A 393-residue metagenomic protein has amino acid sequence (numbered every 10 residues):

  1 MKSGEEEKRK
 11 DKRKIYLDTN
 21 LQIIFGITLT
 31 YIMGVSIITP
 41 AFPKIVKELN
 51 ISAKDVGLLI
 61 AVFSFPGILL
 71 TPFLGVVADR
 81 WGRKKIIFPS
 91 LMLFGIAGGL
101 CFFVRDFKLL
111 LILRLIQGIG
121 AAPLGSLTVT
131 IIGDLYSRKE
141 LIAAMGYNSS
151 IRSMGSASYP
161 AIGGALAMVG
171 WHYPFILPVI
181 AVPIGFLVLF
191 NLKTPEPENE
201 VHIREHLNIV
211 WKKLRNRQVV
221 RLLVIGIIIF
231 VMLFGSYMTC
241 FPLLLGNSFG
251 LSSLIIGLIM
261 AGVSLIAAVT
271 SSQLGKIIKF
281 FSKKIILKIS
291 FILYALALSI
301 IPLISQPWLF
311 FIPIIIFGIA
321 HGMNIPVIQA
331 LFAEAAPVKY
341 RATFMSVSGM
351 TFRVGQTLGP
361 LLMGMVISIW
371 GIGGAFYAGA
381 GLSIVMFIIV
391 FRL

Functional and structural regions predicted by a protein language model:
E5-Y16, K193-L223: Juxtamembrane intracellular "pre-TM" segments in multi-pass secondary transporters
N50, G82, F103-L109, G120 (+3 more regions): Helix-breaking motifs and short loop linkers at transmembrane-helix boundaries and internal kinks in secondary membrane
L69-K108: Conserved MFS/SLC helix-loop-helix module at the cytosolic interface between two early adjacent transmembrane helices
T71-G82, T270-S282: Helix-to-loop junctions at the C-terminal end of transmembrane segments in multipass secondary transporters
K85-G99, I285-I300: Structural signature of the two symmetry-related core transmembrane helices
L113-R152: Cytoplasmic helix-loop-helix junction between adjacent transmembrane helices in 12-TM secondary transporters
Y147-F190: Helix-loop-helix hairpin linking two adjacent transmembrane segments in secondary transporters
V179-E198, M386-L393: C-terminal membrane-cytosol helix-exit motif in multi-pass small-molecule transporters
